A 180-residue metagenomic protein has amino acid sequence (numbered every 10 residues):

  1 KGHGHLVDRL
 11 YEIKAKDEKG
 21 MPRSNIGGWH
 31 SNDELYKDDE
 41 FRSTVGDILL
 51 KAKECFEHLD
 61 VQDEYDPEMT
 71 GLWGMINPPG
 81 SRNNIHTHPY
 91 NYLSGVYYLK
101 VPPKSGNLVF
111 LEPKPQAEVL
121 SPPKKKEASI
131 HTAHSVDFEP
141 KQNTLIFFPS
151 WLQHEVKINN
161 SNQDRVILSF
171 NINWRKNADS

Functional and structural regions predicted by a protein language model:
K1-E64: Non-heme Fe(II)/2-oxoglutarate
E34, S161-N162: A hydrophobic alpha-helix/topogenic segment detector that preferentially activates on transmembrane helices
K37-T70, P78-Y92, L99-P103: Active-site region of the double-stranded beta-helix
G71-F147, K157, D164, W174 (+1 more regions): Catalytic core of non-heme Fe(II) oxygenases with the double-stranded beta-helix
